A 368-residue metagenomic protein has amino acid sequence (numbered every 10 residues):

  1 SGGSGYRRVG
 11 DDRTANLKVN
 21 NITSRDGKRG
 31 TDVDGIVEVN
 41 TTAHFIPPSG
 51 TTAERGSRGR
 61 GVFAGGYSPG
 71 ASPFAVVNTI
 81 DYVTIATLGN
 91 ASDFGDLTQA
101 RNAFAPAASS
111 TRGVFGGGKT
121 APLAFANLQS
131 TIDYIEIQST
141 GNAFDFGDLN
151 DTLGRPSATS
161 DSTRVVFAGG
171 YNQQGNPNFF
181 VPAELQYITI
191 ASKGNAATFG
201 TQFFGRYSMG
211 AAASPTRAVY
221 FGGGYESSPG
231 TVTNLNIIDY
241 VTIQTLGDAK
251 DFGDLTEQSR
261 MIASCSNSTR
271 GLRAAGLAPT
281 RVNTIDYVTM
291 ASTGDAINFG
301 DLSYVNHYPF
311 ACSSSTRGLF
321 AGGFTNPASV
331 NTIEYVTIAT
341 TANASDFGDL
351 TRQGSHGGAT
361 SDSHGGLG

Functional and structural regions predicted by a protein language model:
S1-G368: Polar, enzyme-active/binding microenvironments
